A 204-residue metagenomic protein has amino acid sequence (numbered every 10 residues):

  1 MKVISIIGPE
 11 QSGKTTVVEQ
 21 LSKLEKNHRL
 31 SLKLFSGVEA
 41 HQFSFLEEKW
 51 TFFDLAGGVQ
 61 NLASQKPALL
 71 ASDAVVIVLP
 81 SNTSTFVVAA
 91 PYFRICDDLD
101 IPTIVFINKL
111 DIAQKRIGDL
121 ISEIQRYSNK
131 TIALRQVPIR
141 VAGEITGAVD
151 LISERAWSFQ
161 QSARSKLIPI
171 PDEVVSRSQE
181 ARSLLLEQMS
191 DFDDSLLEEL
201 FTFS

Functional and structural regions predicted by a protein language model:
M1-F35, A40-F53: Conserved G1/Walker A P-loop phosphate-binding module
K2-S12, V17-E25, L69-A74, P80-S204: P-loop NTPase catalytic nucleotide-binding module
G37-R94: Switch/coupling sub-region of P-loop NTPases
